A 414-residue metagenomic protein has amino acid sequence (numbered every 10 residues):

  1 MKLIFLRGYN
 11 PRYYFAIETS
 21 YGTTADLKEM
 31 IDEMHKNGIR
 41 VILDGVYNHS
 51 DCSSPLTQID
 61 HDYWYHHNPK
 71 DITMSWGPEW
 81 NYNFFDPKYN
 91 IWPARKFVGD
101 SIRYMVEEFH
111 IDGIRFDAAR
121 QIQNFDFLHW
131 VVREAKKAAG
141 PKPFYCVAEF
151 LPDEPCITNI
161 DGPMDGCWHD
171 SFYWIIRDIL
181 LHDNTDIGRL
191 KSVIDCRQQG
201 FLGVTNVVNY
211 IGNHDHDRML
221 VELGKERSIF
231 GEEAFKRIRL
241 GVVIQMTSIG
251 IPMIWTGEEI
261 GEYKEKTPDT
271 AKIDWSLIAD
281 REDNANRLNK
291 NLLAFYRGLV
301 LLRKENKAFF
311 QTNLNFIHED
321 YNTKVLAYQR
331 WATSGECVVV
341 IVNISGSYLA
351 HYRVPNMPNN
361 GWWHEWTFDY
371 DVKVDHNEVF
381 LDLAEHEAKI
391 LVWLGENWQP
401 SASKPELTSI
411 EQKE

Functional and structural regions predicted by a protein language model:
M1-H110, Q123-Y145, C156-I157: Substrate-binding/active-site clefts of carbohydrate-active enzymes
Y9, H35-N37, E107, A118-Y210 (+7 more regions): Active-site-proximal helices and loops of the catalytic beta/alpha 8
R115-R120, E222-F235, D274-K290, H376-V379: Active-site rim elements
V204-G231: Active-site clefts of carbohydrate-active enzymes
H364-V379: Solvent-exposed beta-strand/loop surfaces of large extracellular or lumenal domains
D375-K413: C-terminal beta-strand-rich structural cap/linker in extracellular carbohydrate-active enzymes
